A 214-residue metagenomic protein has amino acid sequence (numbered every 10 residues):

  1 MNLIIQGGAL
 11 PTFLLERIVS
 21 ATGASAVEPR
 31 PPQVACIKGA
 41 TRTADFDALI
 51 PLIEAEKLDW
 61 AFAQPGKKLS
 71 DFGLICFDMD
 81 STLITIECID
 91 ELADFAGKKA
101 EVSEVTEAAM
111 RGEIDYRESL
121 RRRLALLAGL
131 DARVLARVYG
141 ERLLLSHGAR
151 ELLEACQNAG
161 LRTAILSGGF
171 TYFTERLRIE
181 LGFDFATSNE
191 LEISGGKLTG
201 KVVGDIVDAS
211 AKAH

Functional and structural regions predicted by a protein language model:
M1-F77: Non-catalytic pre-domain segments flanking phosphatase-related domains
T12, T43, L83-I86, K99 (+3 more regions): Electropositive phosphate-/nucleotide-binding environments in soluble metabolic enzymes
E16, I50, D90, T106 (+2 more regions): Short glycine-/small-residue-rich flexible loop motifs, especially phosphate/cofactor-binding loops
D47, V134-H214: C-terminal cap/substrate-recognition subdomain and adjoining C-terminal extension of metal-dependent phosphatase-like
K67-R117, R122: Active-site neighborhood of HAD-like aspartate-dependent phosphohydrolases
R122-L127, R133: Long, charge-rich alpha-helical interaction segments
